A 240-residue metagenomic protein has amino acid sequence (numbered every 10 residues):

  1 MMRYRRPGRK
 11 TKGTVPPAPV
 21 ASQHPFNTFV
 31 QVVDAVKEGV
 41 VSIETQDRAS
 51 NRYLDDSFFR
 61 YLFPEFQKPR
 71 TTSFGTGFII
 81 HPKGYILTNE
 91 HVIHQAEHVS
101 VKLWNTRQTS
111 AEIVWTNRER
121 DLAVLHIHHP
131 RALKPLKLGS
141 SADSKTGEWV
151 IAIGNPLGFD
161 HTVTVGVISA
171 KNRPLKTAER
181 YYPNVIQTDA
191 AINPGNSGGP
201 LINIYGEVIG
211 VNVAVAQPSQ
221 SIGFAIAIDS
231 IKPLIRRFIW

Functional and structural regions predicted by a protein language model:
R3-Q31, A35-I86, A96, R131: Glycine-biased strand-turn-strand hairpin within the trypsin-fold
Y4, G8-G13, V20, N27-V33 (+3 more regions): C-terminal cap/linker of serine protease catalytic domains
P17, Q23, T72-F74, I80-G154 (+2 more regions): Conserved active-site neighborhood of the chymotrypsin/trypsin-like protease fold
I43-Q46, P82, V114-T116, S141 (+4 more regions): Residue-level recognition of beta-strand microenvironments
Y53-R70, V114-R120, I127, N172-I186 (+1 more regions): Gly/Ser-enriched beta-turn/beta-hairpin loop segments
F78, A191-V211: Catalytic nucleophile loop of clan PA
K134-S140, I186-N193: Short pre-catalytic strand/loop immediately N-terminal to key active-site residues, enriched for Gly-Thr
L136-S140, E148-P183, V215-G223: Flexible, gly/ser-rich surface segments that form the specificity/activation loops bordering the active-site cleft
